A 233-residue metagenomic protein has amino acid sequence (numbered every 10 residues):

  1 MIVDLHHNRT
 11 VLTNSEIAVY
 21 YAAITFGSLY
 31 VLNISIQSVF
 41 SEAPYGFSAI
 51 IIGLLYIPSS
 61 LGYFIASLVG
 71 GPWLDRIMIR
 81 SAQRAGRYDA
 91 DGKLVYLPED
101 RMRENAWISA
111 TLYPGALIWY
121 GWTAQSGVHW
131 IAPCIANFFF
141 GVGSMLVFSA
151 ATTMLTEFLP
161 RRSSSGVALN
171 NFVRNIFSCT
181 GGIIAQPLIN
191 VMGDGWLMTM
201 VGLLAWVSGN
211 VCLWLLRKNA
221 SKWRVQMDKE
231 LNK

Functional and structural regions predicted by a protein language model:
M1-H7, M227-N232: Flexible cytoplasmic inter-helical loops of multi-pass small-molecule transporters
H7-Y21, T25, E99, I108: Juxtamembrane cytosolic amphipathic helices that cap and anchor the N-termini of specific transmembrane helices
F26, Y30-K233: C-terminal transmembrane bundle
